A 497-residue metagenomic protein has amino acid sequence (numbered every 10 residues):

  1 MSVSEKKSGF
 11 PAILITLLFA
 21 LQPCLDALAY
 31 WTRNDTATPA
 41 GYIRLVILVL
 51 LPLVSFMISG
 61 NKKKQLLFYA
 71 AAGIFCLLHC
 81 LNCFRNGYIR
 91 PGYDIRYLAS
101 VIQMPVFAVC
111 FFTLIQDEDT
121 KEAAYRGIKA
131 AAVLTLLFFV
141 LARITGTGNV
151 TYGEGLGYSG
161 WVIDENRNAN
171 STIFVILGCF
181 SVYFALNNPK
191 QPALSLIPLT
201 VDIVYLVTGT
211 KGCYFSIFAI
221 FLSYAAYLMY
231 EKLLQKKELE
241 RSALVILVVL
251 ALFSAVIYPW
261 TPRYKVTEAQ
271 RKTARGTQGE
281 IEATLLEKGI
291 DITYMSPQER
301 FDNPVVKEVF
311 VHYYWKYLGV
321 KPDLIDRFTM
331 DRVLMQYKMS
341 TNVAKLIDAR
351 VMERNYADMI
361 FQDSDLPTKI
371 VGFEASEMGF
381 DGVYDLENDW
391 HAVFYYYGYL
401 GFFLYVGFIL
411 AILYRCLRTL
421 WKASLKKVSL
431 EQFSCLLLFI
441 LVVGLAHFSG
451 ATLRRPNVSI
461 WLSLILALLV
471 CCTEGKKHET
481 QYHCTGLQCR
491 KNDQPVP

Functional and structural regions predicted by a protein language model:
M1-M57, L77-N86: N-terminal signal-anchor transmembrane segment
K6-T16, S59-I74, K121-A130, Q191-S195 (+1 more regions): Membrane-interfacial loop-to-transmembrane alpha-helix junctions, especially the N-terminal start
A40-I47, F68-C80, Y88-L114: Aromatic-anchored transmembrane helix interface
A123-N149, E165-K232, S254-W260: Alpha-helical transmembrane segments of multi-pass inner-membrane proteins
V207, K232-Y337, F361-D363: A membrane-periplasm/extracellular boundary helix in multi-pass inner-membrane enzymes that assemble envelope glycans
F221, C435-V443, T452-P497: Transmembrane alpha-helices of multi-pass inner-membrane enzymes
Y314-L400: Long extracytoplasmic/lumenal interhelical loops at the membrane interface of multi-pass membrane proteins
Y395, Y414-S449: Loop-to-helix entry and N-terminal half of a specific, functionally important transmembrane alpha helix in multi-pass
